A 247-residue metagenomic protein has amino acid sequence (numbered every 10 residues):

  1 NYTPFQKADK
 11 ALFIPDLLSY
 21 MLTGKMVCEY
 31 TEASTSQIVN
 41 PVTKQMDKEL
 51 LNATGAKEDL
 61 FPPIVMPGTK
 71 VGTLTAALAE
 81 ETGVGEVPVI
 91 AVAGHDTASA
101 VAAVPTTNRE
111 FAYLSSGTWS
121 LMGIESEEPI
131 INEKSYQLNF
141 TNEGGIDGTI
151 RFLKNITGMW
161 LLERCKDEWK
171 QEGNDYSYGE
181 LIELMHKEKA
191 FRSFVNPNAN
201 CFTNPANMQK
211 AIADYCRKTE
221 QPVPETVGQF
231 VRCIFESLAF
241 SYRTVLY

Functional and structural regions predicted by a protein language model:
N1-K25, Q37-K48, N52-A53, A76-Y247: Active-site core segments that coordinate phosphate-bearing ligands/cofactors across diverse enzyme families
G24-E32: Enzymes and membrane/adaptor proteins characterized by extended Gly/Ser/Thr/Asp/Glu-rich, aromatic-dotted
T31-A33, E58, D147: Short glycine-enriched loop/turn motifs at secondary-structure junctions
S34-V39, D59-T69: A glycine-/small-polar-enriched, mobile loop at the entrance of the PLP active site in fold-type I
M66-L74, S120: Glycine-rich phosphate-binding loops at beta-strand->alpha-helix junctions
